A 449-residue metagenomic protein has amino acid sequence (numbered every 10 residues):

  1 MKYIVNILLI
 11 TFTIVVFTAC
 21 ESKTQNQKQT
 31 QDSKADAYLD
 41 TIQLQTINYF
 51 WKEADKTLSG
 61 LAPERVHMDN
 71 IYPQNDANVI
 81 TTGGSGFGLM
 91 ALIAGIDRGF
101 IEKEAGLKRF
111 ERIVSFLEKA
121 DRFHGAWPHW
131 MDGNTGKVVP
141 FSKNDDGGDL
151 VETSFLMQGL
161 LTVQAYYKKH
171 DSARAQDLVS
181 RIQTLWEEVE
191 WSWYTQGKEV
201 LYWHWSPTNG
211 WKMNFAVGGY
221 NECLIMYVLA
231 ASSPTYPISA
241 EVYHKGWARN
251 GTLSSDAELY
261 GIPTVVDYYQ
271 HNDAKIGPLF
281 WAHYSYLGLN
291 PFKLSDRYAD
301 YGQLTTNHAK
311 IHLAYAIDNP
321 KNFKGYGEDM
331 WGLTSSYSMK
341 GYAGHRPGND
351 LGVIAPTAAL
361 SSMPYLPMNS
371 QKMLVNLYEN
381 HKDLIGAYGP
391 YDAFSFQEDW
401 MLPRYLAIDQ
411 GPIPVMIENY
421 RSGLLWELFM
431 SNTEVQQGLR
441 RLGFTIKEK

Functional and structural regions predicted by a protein language model:
M1-T30: Bacterial Sec-dependent N-terminal signal peptides
C20, N26-K449: Ser/Thr/Asn(+Pro)-rich, low-complexity disordered segments
